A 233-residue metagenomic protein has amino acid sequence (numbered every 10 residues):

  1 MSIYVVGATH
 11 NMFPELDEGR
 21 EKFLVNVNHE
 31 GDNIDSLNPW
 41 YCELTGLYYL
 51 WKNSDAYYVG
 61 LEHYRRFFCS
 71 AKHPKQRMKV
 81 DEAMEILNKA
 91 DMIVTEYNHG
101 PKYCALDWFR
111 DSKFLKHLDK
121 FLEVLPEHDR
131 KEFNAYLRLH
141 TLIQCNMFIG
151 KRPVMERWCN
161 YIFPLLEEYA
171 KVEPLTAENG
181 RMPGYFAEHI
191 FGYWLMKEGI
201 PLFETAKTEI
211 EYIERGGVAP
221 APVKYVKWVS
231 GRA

Functional and structural regions predicted by a protein language model:
M1-A233: ER/Golgi luminal nucleotide-sugar-dependent glycosyltransferases, focusing on the catalytic module
